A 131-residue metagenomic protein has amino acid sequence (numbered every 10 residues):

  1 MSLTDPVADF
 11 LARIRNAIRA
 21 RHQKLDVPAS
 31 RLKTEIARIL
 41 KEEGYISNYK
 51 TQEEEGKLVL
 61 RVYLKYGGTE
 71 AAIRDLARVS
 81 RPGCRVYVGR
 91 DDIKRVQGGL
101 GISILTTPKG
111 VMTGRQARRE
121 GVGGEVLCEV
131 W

Functional and structural regions predicted by a protein language model:
M1-W131: Core subunits and conserved enzymes of cellular information-processing and envelope-translocation systems across
